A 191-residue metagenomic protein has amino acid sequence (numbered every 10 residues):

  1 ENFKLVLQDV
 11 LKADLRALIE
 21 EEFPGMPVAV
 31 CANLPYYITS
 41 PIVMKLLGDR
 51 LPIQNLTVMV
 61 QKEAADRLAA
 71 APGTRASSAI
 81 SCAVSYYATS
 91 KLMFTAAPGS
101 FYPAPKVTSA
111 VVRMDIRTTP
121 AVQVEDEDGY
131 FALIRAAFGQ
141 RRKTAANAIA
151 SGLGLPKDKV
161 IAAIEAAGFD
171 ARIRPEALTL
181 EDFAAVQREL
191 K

Functional and structural regions predicted by a protein language model:
E1-D128, A132, E165, A185: Catalytic cores of RNA-modifying enzymes
P105, R141, A177: Short glycine/threonine-rich catalytic loop with a Thr-x-Gly-x-Asp
A110, M114-I116, V122-K159, D170 (+1 more regions): An accessory alpha-helical subdomain
I161-A163: A short C-terminal helix-loop "cap" of Rossmann-like NAD(P)-dependent dehydrogenase/epimerase domains
A166-K191: Short, amphipathic C-terminal "tail helix"
